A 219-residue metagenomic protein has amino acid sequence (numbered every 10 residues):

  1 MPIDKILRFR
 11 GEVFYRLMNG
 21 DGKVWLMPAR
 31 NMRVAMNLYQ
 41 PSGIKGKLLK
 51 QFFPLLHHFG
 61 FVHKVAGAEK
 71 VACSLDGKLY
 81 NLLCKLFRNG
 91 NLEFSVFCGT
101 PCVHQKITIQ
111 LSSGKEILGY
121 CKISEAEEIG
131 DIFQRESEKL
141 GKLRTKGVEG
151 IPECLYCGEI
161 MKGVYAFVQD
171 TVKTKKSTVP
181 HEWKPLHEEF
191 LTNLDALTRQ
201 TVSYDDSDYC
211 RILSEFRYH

Functional and structural regions predicted by a protein language model:
P2-C98: Juxta-kinase regulatory segment immediately upstream of eukaryotic protein kinase catalytic domains
V96-T100, Y156-G158: Short, solvent-exposed loop/turn elements at beta->coil junctions and helix N-caps that rim active or binding pockets
G99-Q105, V148: A short catalytic or substrate-binding loop motif that flags glycine-/basic-rich loops and adjacent residues that bind
Q105-R135: ATP-binding glycine-rich loop module of kinase domains
S124, G158, V172-K173: Residues forming the ATP-binding cleft of Hanks-type serine/threonine protein kinase domains
E136-I151, V172-R217: Conserved kinase catalytic-core helix
E153-V164: Short beta-strand micro-motifs within the conserved protein kinase catalytic domain, predominantly in the N-lobe
K162-K175: Conserved short submotifs of the Hanks-type protein kinase catalytic core that shape the nucleotide-binding pocket
